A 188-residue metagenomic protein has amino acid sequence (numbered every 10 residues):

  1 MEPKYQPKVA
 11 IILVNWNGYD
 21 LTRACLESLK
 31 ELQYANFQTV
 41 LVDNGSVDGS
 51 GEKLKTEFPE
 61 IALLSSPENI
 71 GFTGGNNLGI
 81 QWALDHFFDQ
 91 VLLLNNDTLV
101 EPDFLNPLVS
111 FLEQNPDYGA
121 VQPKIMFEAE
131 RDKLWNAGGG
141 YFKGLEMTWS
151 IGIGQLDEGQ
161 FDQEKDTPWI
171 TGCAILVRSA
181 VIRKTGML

Functional and structural regions predicted by a protein language model:
N17, L29, N44-G49, I70: Conserved short acidic donor-positioning loop in nucleotide-sugar-dependent glycosyltransferases
E27-N36: Short, acidic, metal-binding catalytic loop of nucleotide-sugar glycosyltransferases
N36-G45, L64-S66: Short beta-strand/loop segment that forms part of the nucleotide-sugar
D48-E57: Acidic helix N-cap motif at the loop->helix transition within catalytic regions of sugar-transfer enzymes
S65-H86: Glycine-rich, basic loop-to-helix element that forms the pyrophosphate-binding segment of sugar-nucleotide handling
F87-L99: Short beta-strand-to-loop acidic/aromatic patch adjacent to the donor-nucleotide binding site
T98-N136, Y141-F142: Conserved donor NDP-sugar-binding/catalytic core segment of glycosyltransferases
P123, F142-P168, A180: Short, flexible, basic/aromatic active-site loop/helix in glycosyltransferases
